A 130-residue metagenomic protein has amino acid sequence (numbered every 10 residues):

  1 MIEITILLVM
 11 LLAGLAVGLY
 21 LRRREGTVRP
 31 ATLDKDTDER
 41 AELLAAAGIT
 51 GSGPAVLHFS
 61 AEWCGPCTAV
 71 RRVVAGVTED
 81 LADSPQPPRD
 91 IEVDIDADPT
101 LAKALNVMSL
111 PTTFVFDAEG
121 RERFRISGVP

Functional and structural regions predicted by a protein language model:
M1-D38: N-terminal targeting signals for export/organelle localization
D36-P54: A short beta-strand-turn-helix
T50-C64: Short active-site neighborhood of thiol/selenol oxidoreductases, capturing the structured segment around
C64-C67, T113: The canonical Cys-X-X-Cys-His
T68-A82: Typically the conserved alpha-helix immediately C-terminal to a functionally engaged Cys/Sec in thioredoxin-like
D83-P99: Thiol-based oxidoreductase modules, predominantly thioredoxin-like and allied folds used for disulfide exchange
N106-F114: Structural micro-motif
V115-P130: Non-catalytic, surface beta->alpha helical segment in thiol-disulfide oxidoreductase systems
